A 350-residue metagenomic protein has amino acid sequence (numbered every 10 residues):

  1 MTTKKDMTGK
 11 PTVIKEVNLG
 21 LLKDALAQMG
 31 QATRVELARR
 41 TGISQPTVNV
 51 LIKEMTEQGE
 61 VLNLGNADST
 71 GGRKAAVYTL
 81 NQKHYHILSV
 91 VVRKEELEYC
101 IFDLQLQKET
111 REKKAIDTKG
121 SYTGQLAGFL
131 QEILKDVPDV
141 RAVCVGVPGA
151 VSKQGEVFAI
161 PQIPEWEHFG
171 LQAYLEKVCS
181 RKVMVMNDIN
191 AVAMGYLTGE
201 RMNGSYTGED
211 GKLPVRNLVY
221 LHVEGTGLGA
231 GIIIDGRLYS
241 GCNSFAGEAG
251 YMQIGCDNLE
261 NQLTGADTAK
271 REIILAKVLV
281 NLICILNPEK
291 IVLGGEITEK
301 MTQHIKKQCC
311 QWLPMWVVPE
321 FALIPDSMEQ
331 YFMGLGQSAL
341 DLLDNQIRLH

Functional and structural regions predicted by a protein language model:
M1-L64, T70-R73, V77-K113, T118-I133 (+3 more regions): ATP-binding/phosphotransfer module of carbohydrate and carboxylate kinases, centering on a glycine-rich
I87-V91, V140-C144, L218-H222, G229-G231: Short glycine-aspartate micro-motif
D103-L104, S152, I233: Short, acidic, Ser/Thr-enriched surface-loop or helix-capping motifs
K108, V157, L238-Y239: Hydrophobic "anchor" residues
K113-A115, K119-L134, P138-E209, T302-L313: Glycine-rich phosphate-binding loop and adjoining helix at the ATP-binding site of ATP-dependent phosphoryl-transfer
V147, V223, G295-E296: Short secondary-structure boundary segments
V178-I283: Glycine/GP-enriched mid-protein hinge/lid loop-to-helix segment characteristic of carbohydrate kinases
